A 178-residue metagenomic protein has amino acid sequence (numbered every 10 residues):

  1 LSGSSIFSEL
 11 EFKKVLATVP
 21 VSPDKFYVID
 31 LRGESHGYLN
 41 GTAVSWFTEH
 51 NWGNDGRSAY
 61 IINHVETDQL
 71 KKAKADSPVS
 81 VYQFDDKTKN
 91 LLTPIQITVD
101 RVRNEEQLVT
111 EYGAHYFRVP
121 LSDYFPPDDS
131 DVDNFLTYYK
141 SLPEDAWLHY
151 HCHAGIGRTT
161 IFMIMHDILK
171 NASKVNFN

Functional and structural regions predicted by a protein language model:
L1-H149, I161-N178: Cys-dependent protein tyrosine phosphatase-like superfamily
G155: Conserved G/P- and acidic residue-centered "switch" motifs that form tight phosphate/ATP-binding loops in soluble
R158: Acidic, divalent-metal-coordinating active-site segment for phosphoryl/phosphodiester hydrolysis, typified by short
